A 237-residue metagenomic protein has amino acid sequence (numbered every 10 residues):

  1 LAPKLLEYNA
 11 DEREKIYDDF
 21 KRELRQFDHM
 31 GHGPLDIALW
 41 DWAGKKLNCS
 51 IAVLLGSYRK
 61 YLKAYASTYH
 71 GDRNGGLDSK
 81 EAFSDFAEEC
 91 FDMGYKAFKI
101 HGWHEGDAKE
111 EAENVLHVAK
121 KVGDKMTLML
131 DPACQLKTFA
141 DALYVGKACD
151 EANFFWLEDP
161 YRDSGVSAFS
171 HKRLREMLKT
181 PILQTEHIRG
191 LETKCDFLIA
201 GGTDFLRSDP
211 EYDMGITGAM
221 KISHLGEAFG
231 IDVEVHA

Functional and structural regions predicted by a protein language model:
L1-L47: Metal- or metallocofactor-binding catalytic centers and their adjacent structured scaffolds across diverse enzyme
P3-Y8, E23, K46, M93 (+4 more regions): Change "in soluble alpha/beta enzymes" to "in soluble alpha/beta proteins
C49, L54, E81-A82, D232: Ligand-binding pocket scaffold of soluble enzyme catalytic domains
S50-G75, K121-T127: N-terminal small/glycine-rich loop or linker at the start of catalytic domains across soluble metabolic enzymes
Y61-S84, D131-F139, L183: Active-site mouth loops of central-metabolism enzymes
D85-H101: Catalytic domains of carbohydrate-active enzymes, especially glycoside hydrolases
G102-H236: Catalytic core of soluble alpha/beta enzymes
